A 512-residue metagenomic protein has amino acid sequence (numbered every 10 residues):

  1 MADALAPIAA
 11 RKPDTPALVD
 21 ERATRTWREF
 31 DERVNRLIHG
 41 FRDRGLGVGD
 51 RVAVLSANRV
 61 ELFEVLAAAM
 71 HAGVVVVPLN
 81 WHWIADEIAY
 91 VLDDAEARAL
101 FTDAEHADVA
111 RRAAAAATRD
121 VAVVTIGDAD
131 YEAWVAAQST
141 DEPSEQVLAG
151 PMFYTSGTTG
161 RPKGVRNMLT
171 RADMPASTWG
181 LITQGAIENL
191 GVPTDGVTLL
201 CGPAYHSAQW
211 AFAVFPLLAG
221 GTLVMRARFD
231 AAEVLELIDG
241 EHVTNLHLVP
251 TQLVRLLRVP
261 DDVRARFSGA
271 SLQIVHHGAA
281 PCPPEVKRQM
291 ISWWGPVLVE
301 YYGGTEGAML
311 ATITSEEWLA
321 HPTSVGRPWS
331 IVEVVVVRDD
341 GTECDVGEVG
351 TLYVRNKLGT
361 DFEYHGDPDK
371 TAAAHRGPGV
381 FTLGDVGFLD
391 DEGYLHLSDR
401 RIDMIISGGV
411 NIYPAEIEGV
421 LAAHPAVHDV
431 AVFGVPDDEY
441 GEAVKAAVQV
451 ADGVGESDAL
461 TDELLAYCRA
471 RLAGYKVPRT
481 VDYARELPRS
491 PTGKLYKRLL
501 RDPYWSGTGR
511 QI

Functional and structural regions predicted by a protein language model:
M1-A17, E32: A short N-terminal helical cap/helix-turn-helix that marks the beginning of AMP-binding/adenylate-forming
P16-R59, F63, A67, I84-A89: Conserved AMP-binding/adenylate-forming core of the ANL superfamily
R22, D108-F153, R161, N167-T183 (+1 more regions): ANL superfamily adenylate-forming
D43-R44, V48, A67, H71-A137 (+1 more regions): Structural core segment of the AMP-binding/adenylate-forming
R51, A57-V77, W81-A85, D93-A99 (+3 more regions): A short helix-loop-beta submotif of the ANL/AMP-binding
W83, L100-T102, E236-I238, L246 (+8 more regions): AMP-binding/adenylate-forming catalytic core of the ANL superfamily
P151-F153, G157, L218-A219, V243-L248 (+3 more regions): Gly/Ser/Thr-rich phosphate-binding loop
D173-V197, C201, Y205-N245, V259: Conserved AMP-binding/adenylation subdomain of ANL enzymes
